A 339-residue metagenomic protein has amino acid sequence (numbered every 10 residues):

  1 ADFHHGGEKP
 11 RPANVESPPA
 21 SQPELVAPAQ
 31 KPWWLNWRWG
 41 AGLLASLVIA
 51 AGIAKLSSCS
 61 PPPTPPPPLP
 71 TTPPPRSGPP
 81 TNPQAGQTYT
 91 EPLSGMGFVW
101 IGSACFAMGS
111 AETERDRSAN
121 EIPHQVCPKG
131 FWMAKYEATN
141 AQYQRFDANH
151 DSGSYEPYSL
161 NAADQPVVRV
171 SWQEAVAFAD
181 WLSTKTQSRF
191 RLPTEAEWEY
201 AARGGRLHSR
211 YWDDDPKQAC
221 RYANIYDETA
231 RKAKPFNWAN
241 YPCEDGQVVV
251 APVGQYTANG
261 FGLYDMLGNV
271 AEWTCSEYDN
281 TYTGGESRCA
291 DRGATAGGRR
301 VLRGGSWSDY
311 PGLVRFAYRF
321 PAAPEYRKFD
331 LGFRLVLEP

Functional and structural regions predicted by a protein language model:
A1-A27, G40: C-terminal interaction surface of TIR/SEFIR-family domains
P32-A51: Internal signal-anchor transmembrane helix that establishes type II topology
G52-T64: Hydrophobic single-pass membrane-insertion segments
P68-E91: N-terminal low-complexity, Pro/Thr/Ser-rich intrinsically disordered segments that act as propeptides or flexible
A85-Y89, T113-I122, A239-N240, R319-P324: Short, P/G- and charge-enriched loop/turn segments at secondary-structure junctions
T90-G153, V170-Q173, G268, L335: A short glycine-rich, aromatic-capped structural motif
A107, A111-T113, G153, L160-N161 (+1 more regions): Functional-site microenvironments in short loops/helix caps that host divalent-cation chemistry
F329-P339: Short, structured beta-strand segments at or near domain termini in extracellular proteins/domains
